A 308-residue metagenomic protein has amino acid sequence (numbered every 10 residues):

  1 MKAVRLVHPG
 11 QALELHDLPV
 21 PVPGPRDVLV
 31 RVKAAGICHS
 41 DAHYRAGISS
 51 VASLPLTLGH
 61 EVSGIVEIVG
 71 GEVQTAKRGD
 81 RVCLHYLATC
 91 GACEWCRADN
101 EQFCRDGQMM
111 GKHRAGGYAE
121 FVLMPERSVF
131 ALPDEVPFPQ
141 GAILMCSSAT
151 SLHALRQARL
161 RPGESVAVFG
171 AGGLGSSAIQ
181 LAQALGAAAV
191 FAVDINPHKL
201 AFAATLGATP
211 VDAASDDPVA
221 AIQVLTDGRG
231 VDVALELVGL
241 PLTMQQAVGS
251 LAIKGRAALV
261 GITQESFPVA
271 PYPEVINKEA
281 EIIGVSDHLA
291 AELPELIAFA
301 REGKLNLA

Functional and structural regions predicted by a protein language model:
P21-A35, I48-E94, S128, P133-V136: Glycine-rich beta-strand-centered segment in the early N-terminal region that forms part of a ligand/cofactor-binding
R26, V219-A234: A short acidic, Gly/Pro-enriched loop at the edge of an enzyme's catalytic core that lines a small-molecule cofactor
C90-F169: NAD(P)H dinucleotide-binding glycine-rich loop of Rossmann-like/cofactor-binding domains, especially the beta1-alpha1
D134-D216, A220: Mid-domain Rossmann-like dinucleotide-binding core that forms the NAD(H)/NADP(H) cofactor-binding site
E164, G255-R256: Glycine-centered, small-residue-biased loops immediately flanking beta-strands in adenine/cofactor-binding cores
V224, G228, Q264-A308: C-terminal substrate-binding/catalytic core of Rossmann-like NAD(P)-dependent dehydrogenases/reductases
L251-A252: Helix-to-beta-strand junctions that scaffold the AdoMet/dcAdoMet cofactor pocket in Class I SAM-dependent enzymes
V260-G261: Acidic carboxylate diad motif detector
